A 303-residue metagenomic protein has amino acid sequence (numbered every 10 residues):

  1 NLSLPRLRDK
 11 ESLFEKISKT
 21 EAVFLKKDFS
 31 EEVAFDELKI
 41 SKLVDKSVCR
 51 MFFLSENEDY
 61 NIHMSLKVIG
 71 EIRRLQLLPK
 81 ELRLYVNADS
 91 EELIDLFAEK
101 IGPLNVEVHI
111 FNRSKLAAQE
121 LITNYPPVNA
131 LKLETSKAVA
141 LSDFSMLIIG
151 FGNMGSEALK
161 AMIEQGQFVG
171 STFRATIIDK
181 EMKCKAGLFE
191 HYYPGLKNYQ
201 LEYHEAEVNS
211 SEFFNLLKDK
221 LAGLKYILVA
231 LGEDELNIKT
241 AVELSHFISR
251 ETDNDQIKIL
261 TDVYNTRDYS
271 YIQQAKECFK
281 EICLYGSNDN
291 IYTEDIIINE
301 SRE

Functional and structural regions predicted by a protein language model:
N1-E303: Cytosolic regulatory regions of ion transport systems
